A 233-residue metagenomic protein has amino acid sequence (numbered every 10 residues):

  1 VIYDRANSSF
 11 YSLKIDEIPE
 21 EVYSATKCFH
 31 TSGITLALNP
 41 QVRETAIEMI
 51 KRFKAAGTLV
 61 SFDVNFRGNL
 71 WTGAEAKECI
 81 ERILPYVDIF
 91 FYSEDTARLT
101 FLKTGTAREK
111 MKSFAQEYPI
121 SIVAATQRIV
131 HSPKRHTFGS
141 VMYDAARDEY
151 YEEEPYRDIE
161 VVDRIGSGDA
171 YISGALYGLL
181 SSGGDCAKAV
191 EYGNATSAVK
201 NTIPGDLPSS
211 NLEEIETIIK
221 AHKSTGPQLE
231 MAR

Functional and structural regions predicted by a protein language model:
V1-E44: Conserved phosphate-binding/catalytic loop of the ribokinase/pfkB sugar-kinase fold
I2, L99-T100, K200, I218: Residues that scaffold the ATP/ADP-binding catalytic core of kinase and kinase-like folds
A6, I34, N65-N69, D95 (+1 more regions): Active-site beta-loop-alpha junctions enriched in small/polar residues
I18, R67, A97-R98, I215: A generic structural signal for short hydrophobic patches within well-formed alpha-helices
I47-K54, A115: Surface-exposed amphipathic alpha-helices with a cationic face
A56, L70-R147: Conserved phosphate/ATP/ADP-binding segment of small-molecule kinases
V60-S61: Hydrophobic beta-strand scaffold residues
P155-G226, E230-R233: Conserved post-catalytic alpha-helical subdomain immediately downstream of the catalytic base and nucleotide-binding
